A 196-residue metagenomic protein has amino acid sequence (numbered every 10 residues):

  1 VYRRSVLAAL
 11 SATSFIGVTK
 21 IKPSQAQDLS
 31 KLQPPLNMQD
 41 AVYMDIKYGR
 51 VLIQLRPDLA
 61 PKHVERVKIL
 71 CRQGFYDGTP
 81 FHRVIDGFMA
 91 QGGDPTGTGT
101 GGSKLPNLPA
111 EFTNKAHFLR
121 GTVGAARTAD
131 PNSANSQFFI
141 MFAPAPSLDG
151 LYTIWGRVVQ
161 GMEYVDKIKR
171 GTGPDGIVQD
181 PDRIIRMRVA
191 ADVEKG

Functional and structural regions predicted by a protein language model:
Y2-G196: Cyclophilin-like peptidyl-prolyl cis-trans isomerases
